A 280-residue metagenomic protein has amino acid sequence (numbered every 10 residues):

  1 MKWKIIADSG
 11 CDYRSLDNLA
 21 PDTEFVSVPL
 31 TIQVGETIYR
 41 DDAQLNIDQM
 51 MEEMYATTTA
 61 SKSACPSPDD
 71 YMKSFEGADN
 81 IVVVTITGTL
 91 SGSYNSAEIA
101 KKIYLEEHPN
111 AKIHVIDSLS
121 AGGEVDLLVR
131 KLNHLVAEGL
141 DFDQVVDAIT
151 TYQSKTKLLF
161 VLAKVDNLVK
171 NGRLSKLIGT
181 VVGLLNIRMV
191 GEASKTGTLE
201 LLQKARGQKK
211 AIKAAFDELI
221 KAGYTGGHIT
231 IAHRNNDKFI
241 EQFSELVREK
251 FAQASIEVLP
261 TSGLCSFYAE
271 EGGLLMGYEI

Functional and structural regions predicted by a protein language model:
M1, F75-A78, A222-T225: Flexible, charged surface loops at secondary-structure boundaries
K2-A64, D70: N-terminal glycine-rich anion-binding loop in soluble enzyme alpha/beta folds
W3, I81-V83, G227-I229: Generic beta-sheet signal
I6-A7, T85-T87, I116-D117: Short beta-strand segments
G10-A20, E24-V26, L30-T31, T37 (+5 more regions): Mixed-charge interfacial surface used for oligomerization/domain docking and macromolecular partner engagement
I47-D48, P68, V129, F142: Alpha-helix initiation and N-capping motif
P66-K101, L105: Active-site cofactor/cluster-binding pocket
A78-V83, E106-I116, V258: Glycine/charged-rich beta-loop-alpha catalytic/anionic-binding loops adjacent to active sites
